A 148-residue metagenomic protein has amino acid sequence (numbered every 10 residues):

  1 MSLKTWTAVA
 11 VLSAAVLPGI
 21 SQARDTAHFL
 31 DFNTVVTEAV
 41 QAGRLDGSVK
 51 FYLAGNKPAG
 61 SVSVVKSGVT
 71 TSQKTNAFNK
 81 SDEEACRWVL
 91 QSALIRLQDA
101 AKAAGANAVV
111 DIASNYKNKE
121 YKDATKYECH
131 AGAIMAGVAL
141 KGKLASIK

Functional and structural regions predicted by a protein language model:
M1-A8: Bacterial N-terminal signal peptides that target proteins for export
V9-L17: Bacterial N-terminal signal peptides
L17-A23: Sec/Tat signal peptide C-region and signal peptidase I cleavage site
V35-F78: Compositionally biased P/S/T/G-rich terminal and signal peptide-adjacent segments that lie outside catalytic cores
V62, K102-A103, G132-M135: Extracellular/periplasmic catalytic domains that process cell-envelope and extracellular macromolecules
S67-D123: Short, well-ordered alpha-helical segments
D111-K148: Surface-exposed short loop/turn segments
